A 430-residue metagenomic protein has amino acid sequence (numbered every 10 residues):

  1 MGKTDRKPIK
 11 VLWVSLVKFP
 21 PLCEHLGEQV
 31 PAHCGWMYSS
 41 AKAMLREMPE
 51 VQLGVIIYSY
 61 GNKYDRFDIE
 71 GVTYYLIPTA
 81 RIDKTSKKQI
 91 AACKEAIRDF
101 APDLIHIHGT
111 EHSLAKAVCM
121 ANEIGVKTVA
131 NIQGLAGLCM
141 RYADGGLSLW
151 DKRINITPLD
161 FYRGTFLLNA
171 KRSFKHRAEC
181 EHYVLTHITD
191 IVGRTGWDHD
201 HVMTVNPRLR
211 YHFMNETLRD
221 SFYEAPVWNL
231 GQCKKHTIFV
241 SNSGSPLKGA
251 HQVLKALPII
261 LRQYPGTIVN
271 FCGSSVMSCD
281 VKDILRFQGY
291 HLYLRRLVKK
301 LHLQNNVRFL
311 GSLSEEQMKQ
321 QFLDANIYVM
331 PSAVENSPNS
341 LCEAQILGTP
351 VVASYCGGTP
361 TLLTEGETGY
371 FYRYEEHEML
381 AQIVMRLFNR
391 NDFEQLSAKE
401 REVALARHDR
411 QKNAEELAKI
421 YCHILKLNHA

Functional and structural regions predicted by a protein language model:
M1-N62, D68-T73, Q411: N-terminal subdomain of nucleotide-sugar transferases
L12, N229-K248, L254-L257, V269-C272: Conserved donor-binding/catalytic core segment of Leloir-type glycosyltransferases
I97, S312, Q320-A325: Short alpha-helical donor nucleotide-sugar binding micro-motif in glycosyltransferases
D283-S312: Nucleotide-activated donor-binding/catalytic signature segment of Leloir-type glycosyltransferases, i.e., the conserved
A333: Aromatic "clamp/platform" in nucleotide-sugar-dependent glycosyltransferases that forms part of the donor/acceptor
P350-A353: Short hydrophobic beta-strand element within catalytic cores of glycosyltransferases and related nucleotide-activated
E365-G366, Y370-H377, R386-N391: Conserved acidic donor-binding segment of nucleotide-sugar-dependent glycosyltransferases
M379, D392-R407, N413-K419, H423: A short, well-ordered alpha-helix in the C-terminal region of glycosyltransferases
